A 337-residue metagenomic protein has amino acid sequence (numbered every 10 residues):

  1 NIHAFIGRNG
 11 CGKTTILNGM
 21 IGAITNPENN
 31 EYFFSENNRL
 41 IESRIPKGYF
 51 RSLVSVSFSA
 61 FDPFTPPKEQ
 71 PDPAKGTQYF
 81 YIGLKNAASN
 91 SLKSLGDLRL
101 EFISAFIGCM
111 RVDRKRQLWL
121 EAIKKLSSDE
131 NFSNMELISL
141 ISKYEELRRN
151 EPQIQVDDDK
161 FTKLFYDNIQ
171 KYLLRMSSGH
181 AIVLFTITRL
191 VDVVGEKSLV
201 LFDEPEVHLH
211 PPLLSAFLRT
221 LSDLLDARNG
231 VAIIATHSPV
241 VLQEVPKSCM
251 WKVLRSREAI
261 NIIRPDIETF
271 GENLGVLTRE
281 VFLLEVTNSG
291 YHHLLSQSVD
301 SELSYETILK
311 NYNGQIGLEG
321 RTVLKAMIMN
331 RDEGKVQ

Functional and structural regions predicted by a protein language model:
N1-F34, F161-L294: Switch/communication elements of ASCE P-loop NTPase nucleotide-binding domains
A4, R51-V56, F80: ABC nucleotide-binding domain signature
I6-G10, L40-F50, K68-P73, V241-Q243 (+1 more regions): A general structural signal for short secondary-structure junctions and capping/turn motifs
R8, V56-S59, I82-L84, E280: Structured loops at beta-to-helix junctions and adjacent beta-edge loops in soluble globular domains
I24, E28, S127, M327-K335: C-terminal alpha-helix/helix-terminus motif
N26-R51, S57, D62-P67, V253-I263: Flexible phosphate/Mg2+-sensing switch loops adjacent to catalytic phosphate-binding sites
K47, A60-K68, K75-A181, T188-G195 (+1 more regions): Extended helical coiled-coil dimerization/tether regions that scaffold and oligomerize large DNA-maintenance assemblies
S94-E121, V240, S248-Q337: RecA-like P-loop NTPase motor core
